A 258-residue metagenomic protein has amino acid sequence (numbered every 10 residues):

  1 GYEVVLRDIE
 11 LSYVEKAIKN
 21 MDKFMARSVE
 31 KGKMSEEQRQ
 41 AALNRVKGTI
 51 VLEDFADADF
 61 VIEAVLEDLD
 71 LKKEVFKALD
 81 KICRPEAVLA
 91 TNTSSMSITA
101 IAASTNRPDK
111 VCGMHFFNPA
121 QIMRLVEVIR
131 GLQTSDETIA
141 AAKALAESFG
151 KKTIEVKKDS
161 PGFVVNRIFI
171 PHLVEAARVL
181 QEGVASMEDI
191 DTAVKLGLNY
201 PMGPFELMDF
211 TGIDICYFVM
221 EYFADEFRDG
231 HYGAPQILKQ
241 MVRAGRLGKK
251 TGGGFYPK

Functional and structural regions predicted by a protein language model:
G1-R27: NAD(P)+-binding Rossmann beta1-loop-alpha1 motif at the extreme N-terminus of oxidoreductases
Y2, E137-A140, E147-K158, A177 (+2 more regions): NAD(P)-dependent Rossmann-like dehydrogenase/reductase catalytic/cofactor-binding core
V5, D22, S148, T153 (+1 more regions): Structural/interface elements that position substrates and couple domains in central-metabolism enzymes
I9-K16, V29-L89, M96: Rossmann-like NAD(P)-binding element
M21, V46, V61-A64, A90 (+4 more regions): Buried hydrophobic positions in well-ordered alpha/beta secondary-structure cores of metabolic enzymes
V88-K158, N166: Rossmann-fold dinucleotide-binding core
